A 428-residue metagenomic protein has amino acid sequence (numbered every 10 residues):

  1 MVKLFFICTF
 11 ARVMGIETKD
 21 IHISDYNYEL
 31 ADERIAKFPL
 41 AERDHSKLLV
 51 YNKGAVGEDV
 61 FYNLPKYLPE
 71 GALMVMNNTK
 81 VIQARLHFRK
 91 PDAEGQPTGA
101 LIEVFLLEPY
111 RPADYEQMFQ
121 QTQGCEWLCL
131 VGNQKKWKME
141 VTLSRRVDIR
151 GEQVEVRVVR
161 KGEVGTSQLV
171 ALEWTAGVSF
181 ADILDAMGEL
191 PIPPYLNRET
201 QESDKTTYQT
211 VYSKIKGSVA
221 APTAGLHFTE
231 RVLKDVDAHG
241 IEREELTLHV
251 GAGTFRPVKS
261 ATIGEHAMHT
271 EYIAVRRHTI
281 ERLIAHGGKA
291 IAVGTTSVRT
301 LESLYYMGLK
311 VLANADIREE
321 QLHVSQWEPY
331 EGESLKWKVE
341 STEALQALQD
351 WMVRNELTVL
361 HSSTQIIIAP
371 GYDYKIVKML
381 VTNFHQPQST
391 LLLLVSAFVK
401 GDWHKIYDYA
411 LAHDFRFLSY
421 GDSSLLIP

Functional and structural regions predicted by a protein language model:
L4: Cationic, low-complexity basic patches in intrinsically disordered or flexible, solvent-exposed regions
T9, M14-P428: Surface-exposed, charge/polar-rich loops and edge strands
